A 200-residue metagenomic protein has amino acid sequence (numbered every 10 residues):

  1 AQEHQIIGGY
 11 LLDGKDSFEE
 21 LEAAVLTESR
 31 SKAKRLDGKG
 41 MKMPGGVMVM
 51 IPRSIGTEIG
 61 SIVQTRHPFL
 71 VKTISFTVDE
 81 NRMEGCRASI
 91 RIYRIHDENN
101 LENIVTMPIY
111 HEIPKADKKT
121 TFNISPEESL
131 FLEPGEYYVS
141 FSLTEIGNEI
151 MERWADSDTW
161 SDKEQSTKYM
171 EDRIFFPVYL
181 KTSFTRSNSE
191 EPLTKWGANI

Functional and structural regions predicted by a protein language model:
A1-E20: Periplasm-facing N-terminal accessory domains of Gram-negative outer-membrane beta-barrel systems
H4, E98-E102: Residue-level signal for glycine
L11-D13, K118-S129: Exposed aromatic-hydrophobic patches
F18-E19, F131-E133: Extracellular/periplasmic catalytic domains that process cell-envelope and extracellular macromolecules
E20-I95, S142-I200: Beta-sheet-rich sandwich/jelly-roll-like modules and their strand-loop junctions
N103-K115: Solvent-exposed serine/threonine-rich low-complexity stretches and specific carbohydrate-binding patches
E112-T121, D162-K168: Short, surface-exposed linear segments at secondary-structure transitions and domain or protein termini
G135-Y137: A short tyrosine-centered beta-strand micro-motif
